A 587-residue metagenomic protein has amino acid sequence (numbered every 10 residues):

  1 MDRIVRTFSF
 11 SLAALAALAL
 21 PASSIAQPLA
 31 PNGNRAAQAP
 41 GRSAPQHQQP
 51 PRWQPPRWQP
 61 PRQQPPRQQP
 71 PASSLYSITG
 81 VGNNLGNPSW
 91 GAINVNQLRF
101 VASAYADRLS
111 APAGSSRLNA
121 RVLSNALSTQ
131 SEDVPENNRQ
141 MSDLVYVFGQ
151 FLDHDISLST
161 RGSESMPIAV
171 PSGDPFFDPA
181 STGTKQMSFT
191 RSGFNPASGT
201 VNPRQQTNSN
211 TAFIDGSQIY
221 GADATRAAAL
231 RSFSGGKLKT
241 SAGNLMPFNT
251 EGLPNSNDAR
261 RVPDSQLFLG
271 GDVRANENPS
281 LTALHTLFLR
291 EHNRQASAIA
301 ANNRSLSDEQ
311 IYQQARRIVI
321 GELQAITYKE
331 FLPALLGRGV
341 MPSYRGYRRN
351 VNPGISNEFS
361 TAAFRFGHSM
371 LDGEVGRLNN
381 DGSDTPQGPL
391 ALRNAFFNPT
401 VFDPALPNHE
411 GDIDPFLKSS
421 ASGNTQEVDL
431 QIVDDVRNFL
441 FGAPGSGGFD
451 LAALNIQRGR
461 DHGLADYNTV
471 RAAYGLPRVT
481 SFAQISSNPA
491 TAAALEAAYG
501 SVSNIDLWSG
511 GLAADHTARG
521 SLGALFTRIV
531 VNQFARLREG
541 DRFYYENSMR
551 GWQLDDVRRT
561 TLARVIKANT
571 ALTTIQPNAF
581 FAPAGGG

Functional and structural regions predicted by a protein language model:
M1-R6: N-terminal secretory signal peptides that target proteins for export/translocation
S9-P21: Bacterial N-terminal signal peptides
A22-A26: Sec/Tat signal peptide C-region and signal peptidase I cleavage site
Q27-A36, R42, P55, Q59-R294 (+7 more regions): N-terminal accessory/cap region of cofactor-dependent oxidoreductases and related radical enzymes
Q295-I311, Q457, S481: Inter-helical turn/loop segments and adjacent helix faces that build the functional surface of alpha-helical bundle
D461, L476, Q484-I485: Folded extracytoplasmic luminal domains of secretory or organellar precursors
T480-A498: Short linear, low-complexity motifs centered on an aromatic residue
